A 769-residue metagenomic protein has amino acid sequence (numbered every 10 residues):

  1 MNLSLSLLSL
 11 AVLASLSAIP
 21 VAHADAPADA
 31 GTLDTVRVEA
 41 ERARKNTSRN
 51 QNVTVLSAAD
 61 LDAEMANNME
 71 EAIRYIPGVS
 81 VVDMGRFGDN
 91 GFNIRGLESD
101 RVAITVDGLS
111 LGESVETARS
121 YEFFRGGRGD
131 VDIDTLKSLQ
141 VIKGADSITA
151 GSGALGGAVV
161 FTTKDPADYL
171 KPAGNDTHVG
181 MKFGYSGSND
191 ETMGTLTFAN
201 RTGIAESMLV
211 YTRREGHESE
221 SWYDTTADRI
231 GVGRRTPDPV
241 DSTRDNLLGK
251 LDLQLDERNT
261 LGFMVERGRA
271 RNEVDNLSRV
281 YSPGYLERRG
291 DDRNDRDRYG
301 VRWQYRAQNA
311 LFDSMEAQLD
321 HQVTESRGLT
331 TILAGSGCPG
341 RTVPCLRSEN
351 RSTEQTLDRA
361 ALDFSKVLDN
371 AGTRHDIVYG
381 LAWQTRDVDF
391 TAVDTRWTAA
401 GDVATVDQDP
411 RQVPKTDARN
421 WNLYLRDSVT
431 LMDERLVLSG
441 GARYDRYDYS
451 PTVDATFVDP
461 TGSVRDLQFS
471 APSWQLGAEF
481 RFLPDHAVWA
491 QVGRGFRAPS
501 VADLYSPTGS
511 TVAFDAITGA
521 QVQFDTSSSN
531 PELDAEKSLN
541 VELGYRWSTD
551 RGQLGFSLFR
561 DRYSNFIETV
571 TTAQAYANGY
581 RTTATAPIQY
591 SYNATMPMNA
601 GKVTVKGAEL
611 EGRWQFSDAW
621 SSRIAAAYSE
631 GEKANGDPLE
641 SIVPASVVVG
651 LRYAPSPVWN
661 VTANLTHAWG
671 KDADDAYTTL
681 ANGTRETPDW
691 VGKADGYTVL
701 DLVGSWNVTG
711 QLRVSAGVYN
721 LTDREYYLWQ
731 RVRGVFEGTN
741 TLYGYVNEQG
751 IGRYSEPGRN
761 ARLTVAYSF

Functional and structural regions predicted by a protein language model:
A26-Y169, Y726: Acidic, small-polar-rich N-terminal luminal/periplasmic segments of exported/outer-membrane proteins
A167, N175-D176, G180-K182, S186-D292 (+2 more regions): Periplasmic-side early beta-strands and strand-to-turn transitions of outer-membrane beta-barrels
I204-S207, R258-L261, Q308-D313, A371-H375 (+8 more regions): Repeated loop/turn-to-beta-strand initiation elements of outer-membrane beta-barrel proteins
L209, R213, H217-E218, Q304-Y305 (+7 more regions): Membrane-embedded beta-barrel scaffold of Gram-negative outer-membrane proteins
D238-V240, Q254, R258-F312, T324-G340 (+1 more regions): Flexible loop and strand-edge segments within Gram-negative outer membrane beta-barrel domains
Q254-D256, R374, P414-R562, Q615 (+3 more regions): Structural signature of Gram-negative outer-membrane beta-barrels, strongest in the C-terminal barrel of TonB-dependent
L431-D433, L438, L554-G555, F559-Y563 (+3 more regions): Gram-negative outer-membrane beta-barrel transporters
R494-F496, R562, G670-A676, S705-F769: C-terminal beta-signal and adjacent terminal beta-strands/loops of Gram-negative outer-membrane beta-barrel proteins
